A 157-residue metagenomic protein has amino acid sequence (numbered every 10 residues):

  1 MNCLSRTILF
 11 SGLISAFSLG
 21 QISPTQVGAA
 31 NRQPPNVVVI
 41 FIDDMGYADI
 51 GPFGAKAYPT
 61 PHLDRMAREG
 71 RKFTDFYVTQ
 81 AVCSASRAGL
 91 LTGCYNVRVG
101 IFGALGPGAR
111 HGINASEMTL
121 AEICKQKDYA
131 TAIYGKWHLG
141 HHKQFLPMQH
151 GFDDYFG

Functional and structural regions predicted by a protein language model:
N2-L4, I8-G157: Formylglycine-dependent sulfatase
